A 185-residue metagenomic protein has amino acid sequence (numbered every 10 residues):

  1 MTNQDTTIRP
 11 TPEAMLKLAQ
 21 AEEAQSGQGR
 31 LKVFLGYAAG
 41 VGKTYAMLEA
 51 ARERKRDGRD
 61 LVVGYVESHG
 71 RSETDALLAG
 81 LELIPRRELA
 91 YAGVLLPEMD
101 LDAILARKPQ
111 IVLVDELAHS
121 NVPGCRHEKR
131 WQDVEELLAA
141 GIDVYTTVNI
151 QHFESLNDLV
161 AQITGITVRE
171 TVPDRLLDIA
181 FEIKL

Functional and structural regions predicted by a protein language model:
M1-F34, G64: Extreme N-terminal, non-catalytic leader segments that precede Walker-type/kinase nucleotide-binding cores
M15-L18, A92-E98, G165-T167: Short gly/ser/thr-rich secondary-structure transition/capping motifs
Q28-A106: Conserved P-loop
E53, E67-S72, A118-H119, V144 (+1 more regions): Conserved nucleotide-binding/hydrolysis micro-motifs of P-loop NTPases
K55, L138-A139, L177: Anion (oxyanion) recognition and catalysis
D60, K108-I111, L137-T146: Loop/turn-to-beta-strand initiation segments
E116-W131, S155-D158: Conserved ATPase-coupling elements of RecA-like P-loop NTPase cores
T146-L185: Internal gly/pro-rich beta-alpha loop/helix module that stabilizes soluble enzyme cofactors or their anionic handles
